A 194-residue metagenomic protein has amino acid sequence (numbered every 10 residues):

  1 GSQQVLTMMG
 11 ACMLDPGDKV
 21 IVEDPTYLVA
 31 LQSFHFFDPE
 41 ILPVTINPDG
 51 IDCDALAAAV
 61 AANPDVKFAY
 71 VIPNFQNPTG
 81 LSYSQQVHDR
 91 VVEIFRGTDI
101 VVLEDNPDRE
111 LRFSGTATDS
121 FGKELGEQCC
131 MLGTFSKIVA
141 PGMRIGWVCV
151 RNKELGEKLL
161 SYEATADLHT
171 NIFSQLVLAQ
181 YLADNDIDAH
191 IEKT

Functional and structural regions predicted by a protein language model:
G1-T98, E110-E124, Q128: Conserved core of the PLP fold type I
L6, E104, T118, L155-G156 (+1 more regions): Internal amphipathic alpha-helical segments of the cytochrome P450 catalytic fold
D18-L28, A183-T194: Amphipathic repeat-derived elements
V22, L103-E104: Hydrophobic residues in beta-strands of the RecA-like P-loop NTPase core, especially within AAA+ ATPase
P25, N106-D108, F135: Short strand-turn motif at the edge of the Rossmann-like AdoMet-binding core
V71, Y83, L103, V150-R151: A conserved hydrophobic position in a structured secondary element of the catalytic/binding core that shapes
E127-K193: Conserved core segment of the aminotransferase class I/II
